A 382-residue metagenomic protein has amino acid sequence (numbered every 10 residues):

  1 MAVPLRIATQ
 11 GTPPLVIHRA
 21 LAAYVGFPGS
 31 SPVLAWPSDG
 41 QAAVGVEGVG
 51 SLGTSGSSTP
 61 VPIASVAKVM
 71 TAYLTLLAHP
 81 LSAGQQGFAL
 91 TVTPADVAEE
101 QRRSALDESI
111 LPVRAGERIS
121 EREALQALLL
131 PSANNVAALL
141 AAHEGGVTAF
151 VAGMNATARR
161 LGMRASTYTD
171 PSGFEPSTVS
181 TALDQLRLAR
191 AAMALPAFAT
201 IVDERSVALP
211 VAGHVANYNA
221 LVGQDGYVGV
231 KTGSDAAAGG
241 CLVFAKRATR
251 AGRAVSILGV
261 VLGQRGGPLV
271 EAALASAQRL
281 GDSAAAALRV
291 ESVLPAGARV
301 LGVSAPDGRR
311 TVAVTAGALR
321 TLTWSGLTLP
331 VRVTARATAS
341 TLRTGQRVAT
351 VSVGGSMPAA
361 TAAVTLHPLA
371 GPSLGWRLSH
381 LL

Functional and structural regions predicted by a protein language model:
R6-T12, A286-L382: Conserved SxxK-family serine transpeptidase/carboxypeptidase catalytic domain of penicillin-binding proteins
G11-L183, R190-P196: Active-site-adjacent loops and short helices of periplasmic peptidoglycan-processing enzymes
P32-L34, G116, T232-A236, T341-L342: Short Gly/Pro-enriched turn/cap motifs at secondary-structure boundaries
A42-G50, T169, F174-V202, F244-K246 (+4 more regions): Penicillin-binding protein/beta-lactamase superfamily catalytic region
L52-P62, D107-I110, V228, T232 (+2 more regions): N-terminal post-signal-peptidase region of extra-cytosolic proteins
A199-L288: A penicillin-recognizing enzyme superfamily signal
